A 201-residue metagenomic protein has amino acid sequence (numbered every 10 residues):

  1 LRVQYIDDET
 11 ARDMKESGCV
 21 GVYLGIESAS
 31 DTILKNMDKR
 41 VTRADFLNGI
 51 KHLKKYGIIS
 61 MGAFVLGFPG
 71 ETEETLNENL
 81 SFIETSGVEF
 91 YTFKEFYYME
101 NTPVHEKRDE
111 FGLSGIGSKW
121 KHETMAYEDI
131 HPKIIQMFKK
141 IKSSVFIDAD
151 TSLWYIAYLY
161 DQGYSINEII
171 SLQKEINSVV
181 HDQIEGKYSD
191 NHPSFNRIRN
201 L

Functional and structural regions predicted by a protein language model:
L1-V179, Y188: A structural motif corresponding to the C-terminal lobe/cap of the Radical SAM core domain
N191-L201: Terminal accessory regions of large proteins
